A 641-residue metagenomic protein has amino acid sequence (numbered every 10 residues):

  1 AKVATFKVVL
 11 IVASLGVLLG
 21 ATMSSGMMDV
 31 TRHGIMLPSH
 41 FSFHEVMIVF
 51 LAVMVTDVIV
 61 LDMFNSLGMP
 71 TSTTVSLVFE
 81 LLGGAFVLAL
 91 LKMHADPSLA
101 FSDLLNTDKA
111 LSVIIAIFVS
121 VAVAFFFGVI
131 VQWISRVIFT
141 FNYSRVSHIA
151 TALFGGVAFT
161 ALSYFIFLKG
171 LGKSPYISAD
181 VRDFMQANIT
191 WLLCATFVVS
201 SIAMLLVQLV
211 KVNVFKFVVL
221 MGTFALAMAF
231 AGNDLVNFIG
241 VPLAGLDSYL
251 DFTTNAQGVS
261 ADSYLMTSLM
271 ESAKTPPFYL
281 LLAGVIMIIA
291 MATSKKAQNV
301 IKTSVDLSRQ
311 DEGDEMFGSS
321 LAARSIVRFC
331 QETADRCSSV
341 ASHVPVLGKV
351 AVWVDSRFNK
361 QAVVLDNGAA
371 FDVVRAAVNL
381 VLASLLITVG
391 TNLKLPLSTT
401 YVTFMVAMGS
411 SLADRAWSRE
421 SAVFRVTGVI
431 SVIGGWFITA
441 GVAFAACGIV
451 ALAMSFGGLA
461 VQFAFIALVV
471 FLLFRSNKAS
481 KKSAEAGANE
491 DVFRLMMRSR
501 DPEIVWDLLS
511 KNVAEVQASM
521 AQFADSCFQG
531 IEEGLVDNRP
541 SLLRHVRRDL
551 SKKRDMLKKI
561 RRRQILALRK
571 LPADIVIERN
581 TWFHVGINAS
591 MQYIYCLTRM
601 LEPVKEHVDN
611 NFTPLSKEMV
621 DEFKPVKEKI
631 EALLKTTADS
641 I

Functional and structural regions predicted by a protein language model:
A1-L395, M405-V516, D525-G530, H545: Alpha-helical transmembrane segments and immediately membrane-proximal extracytoplasmic
S398: Conserved phosphate-binding loops in N-terminal lobes of ATP-dependent enzymes of the actin/Hsp70/sugar-kinase
K478-I641: Cytosolic, long alpha-helical scaffolding segments
